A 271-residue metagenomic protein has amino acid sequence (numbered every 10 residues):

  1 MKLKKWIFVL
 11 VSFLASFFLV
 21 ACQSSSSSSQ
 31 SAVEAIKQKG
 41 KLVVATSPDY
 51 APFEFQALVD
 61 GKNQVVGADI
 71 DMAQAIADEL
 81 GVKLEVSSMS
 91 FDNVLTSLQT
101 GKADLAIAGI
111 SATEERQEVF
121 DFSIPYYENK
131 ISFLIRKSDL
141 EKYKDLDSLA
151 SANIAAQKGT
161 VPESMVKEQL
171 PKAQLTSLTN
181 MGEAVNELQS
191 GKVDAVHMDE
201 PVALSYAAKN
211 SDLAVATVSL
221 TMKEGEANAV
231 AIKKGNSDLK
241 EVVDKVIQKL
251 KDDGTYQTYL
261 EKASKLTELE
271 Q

Functional and structural regions predicted by a protein language model:
F18-A21: C-terminal motif of bacterial Sec signal peptides marking the signal peptidase cleavage site
Q23, I70-E79, K158-T160, A227-T267: Extended ligand-binding regions for polar small-molecule ligands
S24-S31, V161-L175, A214-S219, K245-Q271: Ligand-binding clefts/hinges and TM-proximal coupling segments of bilobed small-molecule sensing domains
S29-G109: Extracytoplasmic small-molecule ligand-binding "clamshell" domains of the periplasmic binding protein/Venus flytrap
A68-I70, E85-T96, E141, T176-N186 (+1 more regions): Short helix-initiation/N-cap motifs at beta->coil->alpha
Q74, K83-S148: Acidic, polar ligand-binding/catalytic clefts
I110-E118, M165-E168, Q189-S190, D194-G225: A ligand-binding cleft/hinge motif common to bilobed small-molecule-binding domains
E128-I135, L204-V246, S264-Q271: Periplasmic-binding protein-like
